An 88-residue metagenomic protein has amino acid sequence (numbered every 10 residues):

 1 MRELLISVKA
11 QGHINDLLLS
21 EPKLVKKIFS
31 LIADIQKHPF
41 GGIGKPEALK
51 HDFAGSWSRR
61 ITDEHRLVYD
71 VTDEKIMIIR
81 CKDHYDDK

Functional and structural regions predicted by a protein language model:
E3, Q11-S30, I43, K50 (+2 more regions): Enriched for short, Lys/Arg-rich terminal
S7: Residue-level signal for threonine
H38-G41, D52: Generic detector of intrinsically disordered, low-complexity, polar/charged segments
